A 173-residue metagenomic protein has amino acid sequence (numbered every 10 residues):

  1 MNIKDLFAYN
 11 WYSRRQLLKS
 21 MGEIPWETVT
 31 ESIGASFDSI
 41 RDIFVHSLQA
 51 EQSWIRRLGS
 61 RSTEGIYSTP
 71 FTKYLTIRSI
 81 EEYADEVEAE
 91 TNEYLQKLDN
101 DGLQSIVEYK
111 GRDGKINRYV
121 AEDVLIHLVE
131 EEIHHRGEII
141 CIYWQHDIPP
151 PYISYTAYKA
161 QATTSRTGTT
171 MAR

Functional and structural regions predicted by a protein language model:
M1-I3: Absolute protein N-terminus
D5-Q16, E82-E86, E90: A non-catalytic, amphipathic alpha-helix used as a structural packing/dimerization or gating element in enzyme scaffolds
F7-K19, E23-P70, G111-R173: Short, contiguous alpha-helical
S62-L103: Helix-adjacent hinge/juxtasegments
N100-R112: Carboxylate-rich helix-loop segments that flank metal/cofactor sites and access channels in metalloenzymes
